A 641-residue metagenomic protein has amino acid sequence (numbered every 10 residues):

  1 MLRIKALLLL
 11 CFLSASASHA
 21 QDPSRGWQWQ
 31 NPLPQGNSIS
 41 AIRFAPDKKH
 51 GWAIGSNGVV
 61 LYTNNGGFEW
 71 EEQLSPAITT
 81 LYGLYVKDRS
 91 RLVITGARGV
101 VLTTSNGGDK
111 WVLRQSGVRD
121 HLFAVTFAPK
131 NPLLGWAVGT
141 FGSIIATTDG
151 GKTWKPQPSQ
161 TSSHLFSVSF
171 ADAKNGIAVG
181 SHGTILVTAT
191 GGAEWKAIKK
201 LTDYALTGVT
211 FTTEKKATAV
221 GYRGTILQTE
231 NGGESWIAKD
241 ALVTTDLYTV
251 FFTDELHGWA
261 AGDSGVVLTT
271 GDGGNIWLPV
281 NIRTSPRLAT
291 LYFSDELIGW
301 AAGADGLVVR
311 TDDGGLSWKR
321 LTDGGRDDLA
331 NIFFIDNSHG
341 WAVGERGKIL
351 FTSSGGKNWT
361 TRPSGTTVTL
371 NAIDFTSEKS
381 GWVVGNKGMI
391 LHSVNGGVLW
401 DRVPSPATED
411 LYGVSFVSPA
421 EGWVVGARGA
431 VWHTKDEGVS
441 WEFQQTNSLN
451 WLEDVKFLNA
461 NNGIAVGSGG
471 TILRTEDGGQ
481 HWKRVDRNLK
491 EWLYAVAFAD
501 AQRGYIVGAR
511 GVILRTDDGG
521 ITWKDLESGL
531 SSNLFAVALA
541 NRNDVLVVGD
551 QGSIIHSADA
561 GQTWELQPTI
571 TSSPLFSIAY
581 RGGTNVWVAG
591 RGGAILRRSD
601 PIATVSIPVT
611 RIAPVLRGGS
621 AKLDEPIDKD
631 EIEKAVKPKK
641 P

Functional and structural regions predicted by a protein language model:
M1-L2: N-terminal secretory signal peptides that target proteins for export/translocation
K5-A15: Bacterial N-terminal signal peptides
A20-P641: Residue-level hotspots at or immediately adjacent to binding/recognition sites across diverse folds
